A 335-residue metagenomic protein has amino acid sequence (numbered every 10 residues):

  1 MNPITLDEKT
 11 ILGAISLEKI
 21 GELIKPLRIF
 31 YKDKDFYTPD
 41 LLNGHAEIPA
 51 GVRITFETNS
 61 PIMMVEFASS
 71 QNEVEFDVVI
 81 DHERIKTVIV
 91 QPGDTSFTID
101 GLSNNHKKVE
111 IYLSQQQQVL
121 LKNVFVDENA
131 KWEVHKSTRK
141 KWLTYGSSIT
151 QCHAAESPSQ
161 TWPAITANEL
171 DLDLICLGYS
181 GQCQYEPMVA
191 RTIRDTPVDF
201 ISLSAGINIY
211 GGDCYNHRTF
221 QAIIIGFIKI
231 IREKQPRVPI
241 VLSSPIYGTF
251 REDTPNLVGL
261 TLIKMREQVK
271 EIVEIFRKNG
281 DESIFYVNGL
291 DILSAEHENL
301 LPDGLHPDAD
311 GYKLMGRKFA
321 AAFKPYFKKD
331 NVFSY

Functional and structural regions predicted by a protein language model:
M1-K141, K324-Y335: N-terminal secretory targeting modules
V65, Y145-G146, S243: Short hydrophobic segments within beta-strands
L102, I111-P197: Serine-esterase "nucleophile elbow" of acetyl-processing enzymes
T166, Y185-I225, I230, P245-E252: Oxyanion-hole/transition-state-stabilizing segment in secreted/luminal serine hydrolases and related acyltransferases
Y215-I223, L257-M265, D303, P307: Alpha-helix N-cap and loop-to-helix initiation/capping positions
Q235-I240: A short helix->loop->beta-strand "cap" motif at the edges of active sites that frequently abuts
F250-V287, L314, F333: Substrate-gating cap/lid alpha-helix
P302-Y335: Histidine-centered active-site loop/cap adjacent to the catalytic His in serine esterases/O-acetyl transfer systems
